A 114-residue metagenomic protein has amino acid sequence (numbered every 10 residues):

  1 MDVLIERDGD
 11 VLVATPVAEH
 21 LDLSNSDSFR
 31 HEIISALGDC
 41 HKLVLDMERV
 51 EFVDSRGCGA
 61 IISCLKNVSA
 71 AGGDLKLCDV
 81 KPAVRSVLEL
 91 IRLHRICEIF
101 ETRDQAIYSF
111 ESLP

Functional and structural regions predicted by a protein language model:
M1, L37-G38, L43, T102-A106: Short, charge-rich amphipathic segments
M1-L4, S112-P114: Non-catalytic signal-transmission and effector/linker regions of two-component phosphorelay proteins
D2-H31: STAS-typified acidic loop motif
L4-E6, C78, F100: General small-molecule cofactor/ligand-binding pocket signal
D8-D10, P82, D104: Residues that form or immediately flank small-molecule/cofactor binding pockets and catalytic motifs
L23-C97: Amphipathic alpha-helical interaction surfaces in cytosolic regulatory modules
I99-P114: A charged, well-structured terminal subsegment
